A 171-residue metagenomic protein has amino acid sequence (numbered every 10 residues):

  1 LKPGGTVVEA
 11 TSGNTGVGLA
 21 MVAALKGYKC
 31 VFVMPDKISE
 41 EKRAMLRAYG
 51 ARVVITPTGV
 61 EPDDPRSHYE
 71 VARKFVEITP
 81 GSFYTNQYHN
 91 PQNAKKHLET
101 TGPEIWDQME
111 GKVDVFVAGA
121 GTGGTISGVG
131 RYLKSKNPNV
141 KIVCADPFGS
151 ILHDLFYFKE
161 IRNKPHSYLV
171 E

Functional and structural regions predicted by a protein language model:
L1-T6: Helix-rich "cap/lid" substructures immediately adjacent to catalytic or cofactor-binding pockets
V8, V17-F75, F148, L152-P165: Active-site-proximal loop->helix
C30, V53, F83-Y84, I142: Hydrophobic beta-strand scaffold residues
G50-A51, P80-G81, P138: A short helix-to-beta-strand connector/capping loop
I55, F83-Q92: Short glycine/proline- and acidic residue-enriched helix-loop micro-motifs that form flexible lids or anion-recognition
T58-R66, N90-E171: Glycine-rich phosphate/pyrophosphate-binding loop at beta-loop-alpha junctions
K74-S82, N86: Phosphate/diphosphate-binding glycine-rich loops and adjacent basic-rich segments that engage nucleotide
